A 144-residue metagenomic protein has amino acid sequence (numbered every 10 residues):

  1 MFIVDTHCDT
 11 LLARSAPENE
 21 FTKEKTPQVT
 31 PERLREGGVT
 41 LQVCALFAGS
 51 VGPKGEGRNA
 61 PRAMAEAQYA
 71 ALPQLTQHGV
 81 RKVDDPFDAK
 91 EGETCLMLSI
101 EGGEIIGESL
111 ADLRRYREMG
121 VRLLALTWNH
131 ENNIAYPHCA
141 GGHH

Functional and structural regions predicted by a protein language model:
M1-H143: N-terminal hydrophobic targeting/anchoring segments and the immediately downstream early-domain regions of hydrolases
